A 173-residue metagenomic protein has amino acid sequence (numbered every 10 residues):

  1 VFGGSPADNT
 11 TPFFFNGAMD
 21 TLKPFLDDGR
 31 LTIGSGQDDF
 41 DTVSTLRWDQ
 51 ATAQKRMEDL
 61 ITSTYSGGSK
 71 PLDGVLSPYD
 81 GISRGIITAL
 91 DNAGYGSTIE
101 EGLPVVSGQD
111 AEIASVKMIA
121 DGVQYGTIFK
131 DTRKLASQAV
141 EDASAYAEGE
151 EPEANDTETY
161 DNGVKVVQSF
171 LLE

Functional and structural regions predicted by a protein language model:
V1-E173: A residue-level marker of the well-folded mature domains of exported/periplasmic proteins
